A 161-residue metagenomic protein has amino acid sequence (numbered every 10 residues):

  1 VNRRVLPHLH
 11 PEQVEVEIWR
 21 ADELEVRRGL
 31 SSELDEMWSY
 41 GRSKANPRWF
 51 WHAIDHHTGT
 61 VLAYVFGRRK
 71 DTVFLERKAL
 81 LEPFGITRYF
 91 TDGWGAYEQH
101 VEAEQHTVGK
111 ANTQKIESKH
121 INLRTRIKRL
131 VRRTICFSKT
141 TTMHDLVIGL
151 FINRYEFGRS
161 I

Functional and structural regions predicted by a protein language model:
V1-I161: Residue-level recognition of single "structural anchor" positions that define or cap local secondary structure
